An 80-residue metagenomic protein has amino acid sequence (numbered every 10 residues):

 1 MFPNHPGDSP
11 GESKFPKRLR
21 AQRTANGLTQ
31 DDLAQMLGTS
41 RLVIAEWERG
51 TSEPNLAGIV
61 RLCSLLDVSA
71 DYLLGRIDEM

Functional and structural regions predicted by a protein language model:
F2-A25: A short, Lys/Arg-rich alpha-helix, primarily the initiator
K17-M36, R61: Short basic helix-loop element that most often maps to the first helix and adjoining turn of HTH DNA-binding modules
L19, L33-A34, I44-W47, L73: Conserved hydrophobic/aromatic packing and binding residues within compact polymer-binding modules
A21, A25, L65-V68, E79: Conserved amphipathic alpha-helical interaction elements at protein-protein interfaces in regulatory, energy-coupling
L37-P54: Recognition helix of helix-turn-helix/homeodomain-like DNA-binding domains that insert into the DNA major groove
G38, A57-Y72: DNA major-groove recognition helix of helix-turn-helix/homeodomain DNA-binding modules
E48, G58, L74-I77: DNA major-groove recognition helix of helix-turn-helix
